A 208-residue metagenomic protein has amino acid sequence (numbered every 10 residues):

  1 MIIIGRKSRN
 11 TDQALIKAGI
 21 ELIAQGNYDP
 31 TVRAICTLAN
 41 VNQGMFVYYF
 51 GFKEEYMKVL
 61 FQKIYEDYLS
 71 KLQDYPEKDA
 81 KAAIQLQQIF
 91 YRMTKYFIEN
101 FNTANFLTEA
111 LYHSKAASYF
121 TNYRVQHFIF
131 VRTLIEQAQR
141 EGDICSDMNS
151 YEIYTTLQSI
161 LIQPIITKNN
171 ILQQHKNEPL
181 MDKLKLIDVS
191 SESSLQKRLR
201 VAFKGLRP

Functional and structural regions predicted by a protein language model:
I2-I4, L60-Q88: Amphipathic alpha-helical linker/stalk segments
N10-G19, I35, L60-I64, Y68 (+1 more regions): Generic hydrophobic, amphipathic alpha-helix propensity
A14, L22-E55, V59: Helix-turn-helix
L69, Q73, K115-E141, Y151-E152 (+1 more regions): Amphipathic alpha-helical packing segments from all-alpha helical-bundle domains
D74-T103, S150-L157, Q196: Hydrophobic alpha-helical connector segments
F97-A116, N169-K176: Amphipathic alpha-helical segments used for helix-helix packing
I129-E141, S159-P208: C-terminal peripheral helix-coil segments that are non-catalytic and often amphipathic
